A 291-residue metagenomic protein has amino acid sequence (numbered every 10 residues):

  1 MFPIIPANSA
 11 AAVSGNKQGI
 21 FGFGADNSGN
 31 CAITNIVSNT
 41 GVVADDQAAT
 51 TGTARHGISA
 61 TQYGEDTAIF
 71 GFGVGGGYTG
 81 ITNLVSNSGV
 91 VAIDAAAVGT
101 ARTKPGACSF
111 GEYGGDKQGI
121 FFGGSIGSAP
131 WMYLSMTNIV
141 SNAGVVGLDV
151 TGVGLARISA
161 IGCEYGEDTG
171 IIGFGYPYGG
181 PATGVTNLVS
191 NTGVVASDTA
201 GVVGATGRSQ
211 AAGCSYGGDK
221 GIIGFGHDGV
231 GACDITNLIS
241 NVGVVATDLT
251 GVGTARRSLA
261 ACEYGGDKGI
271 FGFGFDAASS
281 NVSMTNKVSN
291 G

Functional and structural regions predicted by a protein language model:
M1-G291: Polar, enzyme-active/binding microenvironments
